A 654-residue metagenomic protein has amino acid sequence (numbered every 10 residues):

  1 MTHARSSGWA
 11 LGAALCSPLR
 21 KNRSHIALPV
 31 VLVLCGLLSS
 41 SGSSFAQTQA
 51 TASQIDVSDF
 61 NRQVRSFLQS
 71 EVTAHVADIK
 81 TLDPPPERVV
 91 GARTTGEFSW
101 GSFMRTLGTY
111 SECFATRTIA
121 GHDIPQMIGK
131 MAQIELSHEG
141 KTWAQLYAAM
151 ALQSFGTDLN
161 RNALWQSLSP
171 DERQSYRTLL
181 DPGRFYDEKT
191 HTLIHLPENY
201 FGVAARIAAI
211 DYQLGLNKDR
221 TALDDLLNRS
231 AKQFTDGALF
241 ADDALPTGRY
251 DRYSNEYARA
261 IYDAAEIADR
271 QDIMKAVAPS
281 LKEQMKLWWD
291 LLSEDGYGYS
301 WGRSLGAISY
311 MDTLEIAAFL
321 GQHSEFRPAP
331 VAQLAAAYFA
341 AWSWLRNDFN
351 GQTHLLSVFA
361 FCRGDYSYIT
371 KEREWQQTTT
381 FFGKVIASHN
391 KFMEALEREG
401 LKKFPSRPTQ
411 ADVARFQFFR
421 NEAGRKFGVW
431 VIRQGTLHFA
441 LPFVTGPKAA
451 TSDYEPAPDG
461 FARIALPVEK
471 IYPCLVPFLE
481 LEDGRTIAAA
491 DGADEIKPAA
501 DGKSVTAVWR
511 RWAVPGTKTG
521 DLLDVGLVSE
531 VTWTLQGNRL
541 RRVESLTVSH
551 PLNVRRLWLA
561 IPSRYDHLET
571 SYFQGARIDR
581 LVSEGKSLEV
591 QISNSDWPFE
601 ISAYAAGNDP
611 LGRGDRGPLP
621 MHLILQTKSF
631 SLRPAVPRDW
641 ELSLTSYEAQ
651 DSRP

Functional and structural regions predicted by a protein language model:
A27-S40: Bacterial N-terminal signal peptides
S40-T48: Signal peptide processing junction and immediate N-terminal pro/mature segment of secreted/exported proteins
Q47-G129: Low-complexity, Ser/Thr/Pro/Gly-enriched N-terminal "stalk/linker" regions
A92-A317: Aromatic-lined, polymer-binding surfaces characteristic of secreted/periplasmic polysaccharide-degrading enzymes
E294, G298, I308-E600, A605-R616: Extended polysaccharide-engagement surfaces of secreted carbohydrate-active enzymes
S593-P654: Beta-strand-rich recognition/accessory modules
